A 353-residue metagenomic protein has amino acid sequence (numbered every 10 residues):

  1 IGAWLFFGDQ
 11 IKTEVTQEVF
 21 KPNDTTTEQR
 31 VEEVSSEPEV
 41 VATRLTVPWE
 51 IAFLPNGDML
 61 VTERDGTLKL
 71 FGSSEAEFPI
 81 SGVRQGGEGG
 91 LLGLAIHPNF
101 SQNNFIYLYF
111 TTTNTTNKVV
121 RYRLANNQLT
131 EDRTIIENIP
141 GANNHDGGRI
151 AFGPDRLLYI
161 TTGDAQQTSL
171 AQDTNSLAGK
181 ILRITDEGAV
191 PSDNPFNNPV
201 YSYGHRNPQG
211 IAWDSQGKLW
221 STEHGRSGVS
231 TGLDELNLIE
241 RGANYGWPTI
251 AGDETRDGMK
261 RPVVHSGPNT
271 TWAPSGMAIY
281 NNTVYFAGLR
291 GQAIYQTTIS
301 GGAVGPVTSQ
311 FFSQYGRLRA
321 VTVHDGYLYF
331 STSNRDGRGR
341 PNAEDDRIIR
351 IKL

Functional and structural regions predicted by a protein language model:
I11-V31, G89-L91, N99-S101, A165-R317 (+1 more regions): Beta-propeller domain segments
V40-G66, W272-A278: Beta-strand-rich domains and repeat architectures in extracellular enzymes and scaffolds, especially beta-propellers
V40-T46, F78-G86, I136-A142, P199-G204 (+2 more regions): Surface loop/turn motifs at the tips and blade-to-blade linkers of beta-strand repeat domains
D58, T67, F105, L157-Y159 (+3 more regions): Generic structural signal for coil-to-beta-strand starts
L60-P79: Beta-propeller domains
S74-P98: Blade-loop segments of beta-propeller domains
K118-F152: Asp-box/WD-like beta-propeller blade repeats and closely related beta-sheet repeat scaffolds
